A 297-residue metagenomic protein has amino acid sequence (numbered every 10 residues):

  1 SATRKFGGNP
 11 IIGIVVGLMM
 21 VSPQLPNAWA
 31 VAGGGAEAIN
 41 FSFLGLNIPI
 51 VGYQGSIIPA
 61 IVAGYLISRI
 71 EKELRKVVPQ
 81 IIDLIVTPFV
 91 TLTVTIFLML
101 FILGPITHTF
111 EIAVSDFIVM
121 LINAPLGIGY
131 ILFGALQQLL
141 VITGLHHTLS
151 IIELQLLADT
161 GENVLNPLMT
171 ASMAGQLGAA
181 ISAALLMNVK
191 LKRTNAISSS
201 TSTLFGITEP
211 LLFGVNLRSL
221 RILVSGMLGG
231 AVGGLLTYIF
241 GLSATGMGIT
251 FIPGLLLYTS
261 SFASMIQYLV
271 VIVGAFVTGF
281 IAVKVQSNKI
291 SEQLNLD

Functional and structural regions predicted by a protein language model:
S1-G13, R75, Q138-S150, L186-R193 (+1 more regions): Membrane-helix interface "capping/anchor" motifs
S1-S68, L236: Early transmembrane hairpin of solute transport permeases
A2, P167-G233, L255: Alpha-helical membrane segments and immediately flanking helix-loop junctions that form or couple to the substrate/ion
A2-T3, V16, M20, Q24 (+11 more regions): Alpha-helical membrane-inserting segments
T3-R4, M99, G134-H146, L157-N163 (+3 more regions): Transmembrane alpha-helix interface/packing and boundary motifs in multi-pass membrane proteins, characterized by
L18-S22, F89, T93, G134-L139 (+4 more regions): Transmembrane helix-bundle signature of multi-pass membrane transporters/permeases
I70-V141: Core mid-bundle transmembrane helix pairs that form the ion/substrate translocation pathway in diverse multi-pass
S198, T208-D297: Transmembrane alpha-helical segments and their short flanking loops that form helix-hairpins/helix-helix interfaces
